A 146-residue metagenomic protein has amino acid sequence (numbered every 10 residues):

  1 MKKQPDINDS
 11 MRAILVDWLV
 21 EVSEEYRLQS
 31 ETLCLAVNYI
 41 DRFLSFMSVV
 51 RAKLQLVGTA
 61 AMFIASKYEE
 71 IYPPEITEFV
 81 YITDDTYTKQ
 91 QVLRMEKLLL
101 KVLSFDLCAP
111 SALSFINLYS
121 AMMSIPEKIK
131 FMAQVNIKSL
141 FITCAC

Functional and structural regions predicted by a protein language model:
M1-K3: Non-catalytic, mobile gating and regulatory segments of ester bond hydrolases
D6-V57, I64-C146: Cyclin-like alpha-helical protein-protein interaction core
